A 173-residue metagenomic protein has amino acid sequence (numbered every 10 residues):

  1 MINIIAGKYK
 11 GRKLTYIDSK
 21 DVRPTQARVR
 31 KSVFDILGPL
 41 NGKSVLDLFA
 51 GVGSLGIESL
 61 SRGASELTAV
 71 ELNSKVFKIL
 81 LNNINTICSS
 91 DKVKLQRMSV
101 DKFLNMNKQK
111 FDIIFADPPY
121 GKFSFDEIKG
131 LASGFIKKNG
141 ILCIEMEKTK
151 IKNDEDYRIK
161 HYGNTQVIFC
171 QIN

Functional and structural regions predicted by a protein language model:
M1-N173: Class I S-adenosyl-L-methionine-dependent methyltransferase catalytic core
